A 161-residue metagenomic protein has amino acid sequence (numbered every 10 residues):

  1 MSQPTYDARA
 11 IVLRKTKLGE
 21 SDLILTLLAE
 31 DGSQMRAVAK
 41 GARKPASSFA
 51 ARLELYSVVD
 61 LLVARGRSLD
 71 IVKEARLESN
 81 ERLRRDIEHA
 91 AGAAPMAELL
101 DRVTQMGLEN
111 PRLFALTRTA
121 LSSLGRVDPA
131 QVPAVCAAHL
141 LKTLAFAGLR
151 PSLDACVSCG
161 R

Functional and structural regions predicted by a protein language model:
M1-R161: Non-catalytic alpha-helical scaffolds and adjoining flexible linkers that form interface surfaces for assembly
